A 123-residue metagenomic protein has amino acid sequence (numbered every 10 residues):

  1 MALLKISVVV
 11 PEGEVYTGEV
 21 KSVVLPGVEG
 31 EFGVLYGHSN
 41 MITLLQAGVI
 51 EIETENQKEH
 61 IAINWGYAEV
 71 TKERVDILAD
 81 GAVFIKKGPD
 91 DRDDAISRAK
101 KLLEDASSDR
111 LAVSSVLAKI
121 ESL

Functional and structural regions predicted by a protein language model:
L4-V8: Structured alpha/beta interaction-core segments
V9-K100: Compact, glycine-rich, soluble single-domain proteins
P89-L123: Charge/polar-rich, low-complexity and marginally structured segments
